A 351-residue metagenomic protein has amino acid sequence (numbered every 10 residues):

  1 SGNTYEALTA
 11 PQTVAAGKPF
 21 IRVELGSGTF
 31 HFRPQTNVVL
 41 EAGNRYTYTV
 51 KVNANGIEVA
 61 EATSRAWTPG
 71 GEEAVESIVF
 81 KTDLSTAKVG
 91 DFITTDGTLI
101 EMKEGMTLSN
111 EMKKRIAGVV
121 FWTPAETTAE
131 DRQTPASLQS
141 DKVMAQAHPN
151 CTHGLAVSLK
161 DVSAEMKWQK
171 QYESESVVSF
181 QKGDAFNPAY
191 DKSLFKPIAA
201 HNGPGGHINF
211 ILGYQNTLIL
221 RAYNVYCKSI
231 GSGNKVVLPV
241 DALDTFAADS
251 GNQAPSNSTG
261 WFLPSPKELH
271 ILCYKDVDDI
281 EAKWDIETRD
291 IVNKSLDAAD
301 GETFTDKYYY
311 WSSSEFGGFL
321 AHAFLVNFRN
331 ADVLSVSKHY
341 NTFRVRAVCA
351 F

Functional and structural regions predicted by a protein language model:
S1, Y46-V52, V120, F324-N327: Broad, structure-driven detector of short, well-ordered beta-strand segments within folded domains
S1-L40: Tryptophan-paired
H31, Q35-K81: Extracellular beta-sheet/turn segments enriched in Thr/Pro/Gly and aliphatic residues
P34-Q35, N224-I230, R329-K338: Active-site rim elements
V79-S258, H339-F351: Short, compositionally biased
A254-F262, L269-L272: Mid-length scaffold segments of soluble, non-membrane domains
P266-F351: C-terminal, surface-exposed recognition/capping segments
